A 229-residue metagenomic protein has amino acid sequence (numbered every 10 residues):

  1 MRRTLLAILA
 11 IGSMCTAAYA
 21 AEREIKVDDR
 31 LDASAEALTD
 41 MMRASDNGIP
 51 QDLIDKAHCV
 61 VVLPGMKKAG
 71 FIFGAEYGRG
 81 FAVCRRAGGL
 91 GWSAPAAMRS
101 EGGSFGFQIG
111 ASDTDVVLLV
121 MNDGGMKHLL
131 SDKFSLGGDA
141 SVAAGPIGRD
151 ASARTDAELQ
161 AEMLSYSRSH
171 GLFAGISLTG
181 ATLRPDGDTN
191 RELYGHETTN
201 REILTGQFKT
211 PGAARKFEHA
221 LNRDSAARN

Functional and structural regions predicted by a protein language model:
M1-T4: Positively charged n-region of N-terminal signal peptides that target proteins for export
A7-C15: Bacterial N-terminal signal peptides
C15-A21: Sec/Tat signal peptide C-region and signal peptidase I cleavage site
A21-N229: Small-residue-enriched, tightly packed secondary-structure blocks
